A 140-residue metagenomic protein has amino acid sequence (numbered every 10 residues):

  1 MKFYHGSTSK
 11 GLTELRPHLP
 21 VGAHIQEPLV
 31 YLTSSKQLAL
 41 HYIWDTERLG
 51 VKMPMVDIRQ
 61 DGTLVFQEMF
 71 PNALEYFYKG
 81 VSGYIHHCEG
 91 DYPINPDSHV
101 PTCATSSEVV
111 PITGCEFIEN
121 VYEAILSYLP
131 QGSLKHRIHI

Functional and structural regions predicted by a protein language model:
M1-E27, Y42-D45, M55: ADP-ribose/NAD+-binding catalytic cleft of ART/PARP-like enzymes
M1-K2, Q26-V30, K36, V81-Y84: Short, surface-exposed beta-edge/turn micro-motifs
S7, K36-Q37: Anionic group-transfer/hydrolysis microenvironments
G11-I25, V30, N95-V110: Surface-exposed flexible segments
L40-I140: Conserved NAD+-utilizing ADP-ribose enzyme module
